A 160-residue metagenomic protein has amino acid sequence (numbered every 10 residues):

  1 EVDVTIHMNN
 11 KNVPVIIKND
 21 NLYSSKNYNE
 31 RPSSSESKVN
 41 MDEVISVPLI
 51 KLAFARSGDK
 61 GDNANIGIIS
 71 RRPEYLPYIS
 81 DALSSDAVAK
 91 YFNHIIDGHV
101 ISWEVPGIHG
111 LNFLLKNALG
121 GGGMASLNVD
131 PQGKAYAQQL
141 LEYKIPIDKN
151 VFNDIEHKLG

Functional and structural regions predicted by a protein language model:
E1-I66, A82, E104, G122 (+1 more regions): C-terminal amphipathic alpha-helical interaction region
N63-G123, V129: C-terminal accessory domains/tails appended to large, multi-domain proteins
